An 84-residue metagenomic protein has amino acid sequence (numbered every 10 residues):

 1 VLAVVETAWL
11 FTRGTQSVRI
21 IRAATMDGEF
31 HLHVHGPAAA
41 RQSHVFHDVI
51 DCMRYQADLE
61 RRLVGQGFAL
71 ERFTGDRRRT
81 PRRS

Functional and structural regions predicted by a protein language model:
V1-V18: The feature represents the first ordered module of a protein
T15-Q42, R61: Short aromatic-glycine-(Arg/Gly/Cys) micro-motifs in beta-strand/loop hairpins
H47-G65: A short, charged, amphipathic alpha-helix used as a generic interaction element across diverse proteins
G65-R77: Short glycine-rich, low-complexity/disordered patches
R78-R79, R83-S84: N-terminal helix initiation/capping motif
